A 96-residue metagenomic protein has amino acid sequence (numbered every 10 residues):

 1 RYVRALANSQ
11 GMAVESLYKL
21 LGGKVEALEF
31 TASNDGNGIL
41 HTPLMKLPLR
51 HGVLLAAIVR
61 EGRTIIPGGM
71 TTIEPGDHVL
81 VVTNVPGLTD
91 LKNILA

Functional and structural regions predicted by a protein language model:
R1-G11: Cytosolic ligand/metal-binding cores
R4, Y18, T89-K92: Generic detector of well-ordered alpha-helical segments enriched in charged/polar residues, highlighting helical
Q10, G23-K24, A56, G68: General secondary-structure edge motif
G11-A32: Internal, active-site/partner-interface "lid" segment
E29-L95: Cytosolic Rossmann-like ligand/nucleotide-binding regulatory domains
